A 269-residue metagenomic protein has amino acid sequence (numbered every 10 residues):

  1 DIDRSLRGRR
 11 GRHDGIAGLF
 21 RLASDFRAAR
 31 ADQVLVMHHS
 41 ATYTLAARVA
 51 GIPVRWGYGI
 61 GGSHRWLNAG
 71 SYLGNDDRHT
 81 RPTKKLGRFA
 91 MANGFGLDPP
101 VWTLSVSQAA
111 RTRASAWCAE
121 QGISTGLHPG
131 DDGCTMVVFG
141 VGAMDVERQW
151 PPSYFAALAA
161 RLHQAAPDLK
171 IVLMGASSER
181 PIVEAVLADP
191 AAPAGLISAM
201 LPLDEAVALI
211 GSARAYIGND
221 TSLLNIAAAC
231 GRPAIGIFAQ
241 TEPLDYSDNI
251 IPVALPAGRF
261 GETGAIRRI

Functional and structural regions predicted by a protein language model:
D1-I269: Catalytic machinery of carbohydrate-active enzymes, primarily nucleotide-sugar-dependent glycosyltransferases
